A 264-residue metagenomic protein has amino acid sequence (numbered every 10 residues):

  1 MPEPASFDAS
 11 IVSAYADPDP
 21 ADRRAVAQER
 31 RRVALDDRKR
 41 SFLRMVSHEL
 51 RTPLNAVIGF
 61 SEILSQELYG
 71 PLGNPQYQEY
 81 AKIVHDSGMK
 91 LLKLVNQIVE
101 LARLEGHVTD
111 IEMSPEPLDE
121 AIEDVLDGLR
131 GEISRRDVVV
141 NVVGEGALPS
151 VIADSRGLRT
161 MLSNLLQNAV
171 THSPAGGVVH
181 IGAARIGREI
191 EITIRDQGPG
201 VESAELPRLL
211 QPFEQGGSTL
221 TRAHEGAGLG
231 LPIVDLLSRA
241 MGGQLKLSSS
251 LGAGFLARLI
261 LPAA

Functional and structural regions predicted by a protein language model:
R30-Q66: Primarily the dimerization/phosphotransfer
L68, A102-M113: Helix-loop junction within the histidine kinase core
D86-L91: Short alpha-helical segment of the dimerization/phosphotransfer core of two-component systems
E112-P117, S134, V139-P149, R156: Conserved catalytic submotifs in the C-terminal HATPase_c
N168-V170: Short helix-loop "hinge" at the ATP-lid/N-box region of the Bergerat-fold HATPase_c
V201-Q215: Short conserved segment of the HATPase_c
G242-G243: Conserved glycine-rich
